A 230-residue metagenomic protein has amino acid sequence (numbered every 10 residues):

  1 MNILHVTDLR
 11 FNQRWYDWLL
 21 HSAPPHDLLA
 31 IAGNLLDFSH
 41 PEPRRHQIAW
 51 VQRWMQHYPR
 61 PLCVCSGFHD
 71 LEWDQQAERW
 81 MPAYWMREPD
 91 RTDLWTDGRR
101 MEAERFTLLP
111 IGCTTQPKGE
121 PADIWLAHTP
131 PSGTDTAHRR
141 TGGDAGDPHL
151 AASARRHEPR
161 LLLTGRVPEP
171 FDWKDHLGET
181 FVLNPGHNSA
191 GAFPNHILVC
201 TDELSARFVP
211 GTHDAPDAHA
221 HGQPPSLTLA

Functional and structural regions predicted by a protein language model:
M1-L4, R100-L109, P121-I124, D175-V182 (+1 more regions): Beta-strand-turn-beta hairpins that frame and shape the catalytic cleft of phosphate-ester-processing enzymes
H5-T7, L29-N34, P61-F68, T96 (+4 more regions): Active-site neighborhood of phospho(di)ester-bond hydrolases with catalytic His/Asp-centered motifs
R10-W15, L36-H40, C65-Q76, R99-M101 (+4 more regions): Active-site environment of divalent metal-dependent phosphoester hydrolases
F11-M101: Core catalytic region of metal-dependent phosphoesterases/phosphodiesterases, especially metallo-beta-lactamase-like
A23-P24, R53-P59, G119, A154-H157 (+1 more regions): Short, conserved loop/helix-junction motifs that constitute active-site signature segments in enzyme catalytic cores
P41-R45, P121-E158: Active-site-proximal segments of metal-dependent phosphoesterases and phosphodiesterases across multiple
C63-V64, Y84, P89, R140-D202 (+1 more regions): Conserved beta-sheet core of the metallophosphoesterase superfamily
A137-G142, E203-A230: A short C-terminal boundary segment appended to hydrolase-like catalytic domains
